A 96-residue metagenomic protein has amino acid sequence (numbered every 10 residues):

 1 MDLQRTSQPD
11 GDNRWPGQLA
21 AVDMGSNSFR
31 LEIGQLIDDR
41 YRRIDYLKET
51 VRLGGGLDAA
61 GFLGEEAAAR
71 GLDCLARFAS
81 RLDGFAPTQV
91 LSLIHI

Functional and structural regions predicted by a protein language model:
D2-L3, G11-S92: Conserved phosphate-binding loops in N-terminal lobes of ATP-dependent enzymes of the actin/Hsp70/sugar-kinase
I94-I96: Conserved small/polar residues in nucleotide/adenosyl-binding loops
